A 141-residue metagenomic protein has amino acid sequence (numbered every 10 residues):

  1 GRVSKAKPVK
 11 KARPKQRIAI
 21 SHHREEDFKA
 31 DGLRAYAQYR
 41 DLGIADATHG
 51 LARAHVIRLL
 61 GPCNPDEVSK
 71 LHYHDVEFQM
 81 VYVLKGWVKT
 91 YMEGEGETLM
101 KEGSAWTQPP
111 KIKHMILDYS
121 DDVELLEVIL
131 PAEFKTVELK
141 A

Functional and structural regions predicted by a protein language model:
G1-C63, E138-A141: A short, N-terminal "cap"/entry segment at the start of jelly-roll beta-barrel domains of the cupin/DSBH fold
R34, A47-A52, C63-M80, D121: A short beta-loop-beta micro-motif enriched in histidine and acidic residues
A54-V56, T107, S120-V137: A short hydrophobic beta-strand segment most commonly corresponding to one strand of the jelly-roll/cupin
V56-L59, Y73-T90, V128-P131: Short, conserved beta-strand element in jelly-roll/cupin
V56-R58, S104, H114: Hydrophobic/aromatic beta-strand elements that line small-molecule binding cavities or substrate pockets in beta-rich
K70, K89-Y91, Q108, K113-S120: Short beta-strand His + acidic residue motifs that chelate non-heme Fe in jelly-roll/DSBH and cupin folds
G94-K111: Short acidic-glycine-tyrosine-enriched beta hairpin
